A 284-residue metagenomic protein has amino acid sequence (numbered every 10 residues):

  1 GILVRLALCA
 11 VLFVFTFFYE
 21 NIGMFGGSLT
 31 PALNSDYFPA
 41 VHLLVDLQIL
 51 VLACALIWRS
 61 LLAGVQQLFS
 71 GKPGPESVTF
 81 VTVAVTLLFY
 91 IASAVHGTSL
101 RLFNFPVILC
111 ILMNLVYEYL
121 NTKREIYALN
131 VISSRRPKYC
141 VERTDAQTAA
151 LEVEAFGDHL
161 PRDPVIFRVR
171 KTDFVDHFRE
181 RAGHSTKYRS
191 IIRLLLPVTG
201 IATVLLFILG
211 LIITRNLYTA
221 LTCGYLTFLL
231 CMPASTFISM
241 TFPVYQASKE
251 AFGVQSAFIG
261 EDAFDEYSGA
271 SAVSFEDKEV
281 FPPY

Functional and structural regions predicted by a protein language model:
G1-Y19, Y127, V131, R135-F167: Flexible metal-binding regulatory segments at protein termini and peripheral loops
I2-V11, V65-T86, F174-I201: Soluble-to-membrane junctions at the N-terminal ends of transmembrane alpha-helices in multi-pass ion-transporting
L3-A63: Core alpha-helical transmembrane segments of integral membrane proteins
A10-T16, Q48-A53, T79-I91, I108 (+1 more regions): Hydrophobic alpha-helical transmembrane segments of multi-pass integral membrane proteins
F13-A32, L88-V95, I201-A220: Juxtamembrane "helix exit" motif at the C-terminal ends of alpha-helical transmembrane segments in multi-pass membrane
D36, A40, T79, H96-V107 (+1 more regions): Membrane-water interface of transmembrane alpha-helices in multipass transporters/channels
I49-S60, V107-Y139, R162-D277, F281-P283: Hydrophobic alpha-helical transmembrane segments
S60-A63, I91-T98: Transmembrane alpha-helix boundary signature
